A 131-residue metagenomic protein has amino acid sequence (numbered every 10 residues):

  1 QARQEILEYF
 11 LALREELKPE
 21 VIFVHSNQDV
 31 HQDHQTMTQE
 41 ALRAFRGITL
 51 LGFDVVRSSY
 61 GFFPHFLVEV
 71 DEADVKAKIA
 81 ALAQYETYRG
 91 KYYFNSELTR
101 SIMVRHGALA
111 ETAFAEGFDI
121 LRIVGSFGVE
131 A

Functional and structural regions predicted by a protein language model:
Q1-T49, L98, H106-A113, G128-E130: Active-site beta-strand->loop->alpha-helix modules in alpha/beta enzyme cores, enriched in Gly/His/Asp(Glu)
E16, V21, V55-A131: The feature marks non-catalytic terminal segments
G47-R57: Histidine/lysine/aspartate-rich catalytic loop segments that bind and position anionic ligands
